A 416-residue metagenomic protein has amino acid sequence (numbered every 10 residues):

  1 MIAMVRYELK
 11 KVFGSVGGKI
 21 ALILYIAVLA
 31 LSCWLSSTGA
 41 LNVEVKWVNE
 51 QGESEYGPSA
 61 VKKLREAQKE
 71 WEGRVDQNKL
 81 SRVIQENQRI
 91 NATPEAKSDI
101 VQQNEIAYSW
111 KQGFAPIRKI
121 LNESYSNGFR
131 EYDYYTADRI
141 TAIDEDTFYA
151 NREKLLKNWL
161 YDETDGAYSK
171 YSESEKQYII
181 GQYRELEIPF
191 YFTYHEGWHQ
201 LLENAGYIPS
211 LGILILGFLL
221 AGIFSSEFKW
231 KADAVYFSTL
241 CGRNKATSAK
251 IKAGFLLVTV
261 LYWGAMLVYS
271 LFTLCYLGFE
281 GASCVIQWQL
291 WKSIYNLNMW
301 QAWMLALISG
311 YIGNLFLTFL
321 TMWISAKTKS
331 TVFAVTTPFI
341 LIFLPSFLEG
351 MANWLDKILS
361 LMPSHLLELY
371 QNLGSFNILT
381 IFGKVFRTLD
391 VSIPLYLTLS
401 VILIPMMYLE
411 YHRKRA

Functional and structural regions predicted by a protein language model:
M1-K19: Aromatic- and glycine-rich beta-strand/loop motifs that create alpha-glucan
I2, G18, Y25, G313-T321 (+1 more regions): Alpha-helical transmembrane segments of multi-pass membrane transporters/translocases
G17, G242-R243, M299, S330-V335: Membrane-helix interface segments
Y25-L29, A253-G254, F339-F343, S400: Residue-level recognition of pore/gate-forming positions within transmembrane alpha-helices of multi-pass
I26-V83, T147-E227, S248-A326, N372-D390: Secretory targeting signals
L35-T38, T328-H365: Transmembrane helix segments
S54-E163: N-terminal accessory alpha/beta regions
L220-V235, T239, R243: Transmembrane helix boundary and interhelical loop/hinge segments in multi-pass membrane proteins
